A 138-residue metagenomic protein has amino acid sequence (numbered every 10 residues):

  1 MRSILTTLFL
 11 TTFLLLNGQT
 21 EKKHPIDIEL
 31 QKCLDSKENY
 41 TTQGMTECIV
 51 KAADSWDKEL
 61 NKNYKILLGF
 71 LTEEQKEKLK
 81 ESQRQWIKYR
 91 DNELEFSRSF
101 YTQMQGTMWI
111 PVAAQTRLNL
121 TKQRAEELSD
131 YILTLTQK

Functional and structural regions predicted by a protein language model:
M1-F9: Sec-dependent signal peptide recognition, specifically the positively charged N-region followed immediately by
F9-G18: Hydrophobic h-region of N-terminal signal peptides that target proteins for export in Gram-negative bacteria
Q19-K138: N-terminal alpha-helical modules
